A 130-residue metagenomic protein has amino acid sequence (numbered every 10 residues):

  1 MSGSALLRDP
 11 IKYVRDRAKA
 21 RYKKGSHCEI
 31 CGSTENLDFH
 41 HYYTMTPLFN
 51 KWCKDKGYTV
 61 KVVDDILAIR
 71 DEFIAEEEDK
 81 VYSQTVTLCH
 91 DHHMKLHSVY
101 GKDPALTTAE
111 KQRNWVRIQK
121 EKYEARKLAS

Functional and structural regions predicted by a protein language model:
S2-P10, H93-S130: C-terminal/domain-terminus segments
A5-K19, I66-I74: Short Cys/His-rich Zn2+-coordinating modules
L7, D16, S33-E35, T46 (+3 more regions): Generic detection of intrinsically disordered/low-complexity segments and helix-coil linkers/edges
K12, F39-H41, C53, I74 (+3 more regions): Low-complexity, compositionally biased segments
K12-V60, D91: Short cysteine-rich loop/turn motifs with clustered Cys
V14, K23, C28, T59 (+5 more regions): Compositionally biased, intrinsically disordered low-complexity regions enriched in proline and serine
Y43-T44, L48-T85: Short linker/helix segments within small regulatory modules
D64-D65, E76-T107: Short Cys/His-centered divalent metal-binding micro-motifs
